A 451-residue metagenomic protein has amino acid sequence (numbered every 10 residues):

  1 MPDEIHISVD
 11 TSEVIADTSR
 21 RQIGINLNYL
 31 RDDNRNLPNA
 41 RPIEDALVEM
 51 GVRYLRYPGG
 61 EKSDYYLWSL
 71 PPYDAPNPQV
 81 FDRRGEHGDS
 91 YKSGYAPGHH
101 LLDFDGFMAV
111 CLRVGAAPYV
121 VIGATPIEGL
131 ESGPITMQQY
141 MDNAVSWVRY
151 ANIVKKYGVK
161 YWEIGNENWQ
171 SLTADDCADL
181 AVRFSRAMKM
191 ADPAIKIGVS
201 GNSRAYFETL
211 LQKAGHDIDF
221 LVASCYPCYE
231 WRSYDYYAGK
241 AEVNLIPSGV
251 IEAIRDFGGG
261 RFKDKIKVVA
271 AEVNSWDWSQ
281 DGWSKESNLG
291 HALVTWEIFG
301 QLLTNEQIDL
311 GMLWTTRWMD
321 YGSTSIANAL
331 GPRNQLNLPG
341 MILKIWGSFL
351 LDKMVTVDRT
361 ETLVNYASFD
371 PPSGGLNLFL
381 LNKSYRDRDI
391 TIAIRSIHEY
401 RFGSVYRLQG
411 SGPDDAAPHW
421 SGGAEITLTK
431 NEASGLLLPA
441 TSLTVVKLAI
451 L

Functional and structural regions predicted by a protein language model:
P2-D219: N-terminal catalytic cores of secreted or lumenal carbohydrate-active enzymes
R31-N34, K62-Y66, I127-G129, W169-S171 (+6 more regions): Flexible loop/turn segments at secondary-structure boundaries
D103-P118, V154-Y157, A187-A194, V250-I266 (+3 more regions): A structural motif corresponding to the C-terminal end of an alpha-helix and its immediate exit/capping segment
V121, G165, S200, A223-S224 (+3 more regions): Generic beta-strand/beta-sheet core signal
A144, A174-I298, N305: Noncatalytic carbohydrate-binding groove/subsite architecture in carbohydrate-active enzymes
A270-Y366, P372-G374: Aromatic/acidic polysaccharide-binding cleft in carbohydrate-active enzymes
T362-R401, V405-L408, T441-K447: Carbohydrate-binding surface patches
I397-A440: Acidic, Ser/Thr/Pro-rich beta/coil linker or hinge segments at domain junctions
